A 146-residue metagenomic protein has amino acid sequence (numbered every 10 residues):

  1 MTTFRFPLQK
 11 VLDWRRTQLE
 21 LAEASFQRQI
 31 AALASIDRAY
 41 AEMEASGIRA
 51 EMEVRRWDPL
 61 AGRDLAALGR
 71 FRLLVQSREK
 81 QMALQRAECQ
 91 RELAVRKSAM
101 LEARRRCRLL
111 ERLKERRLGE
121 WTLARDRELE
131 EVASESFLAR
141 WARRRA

Functional and structural regions predicted by a protein language model:
M1-A146: Charge-rich amphipathic alpha-helical interaction elements
